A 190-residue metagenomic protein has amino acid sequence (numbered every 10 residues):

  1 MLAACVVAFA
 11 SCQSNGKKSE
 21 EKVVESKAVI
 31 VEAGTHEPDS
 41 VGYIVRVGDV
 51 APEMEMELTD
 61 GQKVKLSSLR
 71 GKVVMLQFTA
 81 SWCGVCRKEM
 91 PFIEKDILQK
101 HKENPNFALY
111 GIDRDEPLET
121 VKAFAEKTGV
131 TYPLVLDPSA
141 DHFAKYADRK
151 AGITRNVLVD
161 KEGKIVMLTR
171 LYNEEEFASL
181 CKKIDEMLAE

Functional and structural regions predicted by a protein language model:
M1-A51, E190: N-terminal targeting signals for export/organelle localization
A51-P52, V74, I153-R155: Short loop/turn microsegments at loop-to-beta-strand junctions
M54-V74, Y146: A short beta-strand-turn-helix
R70, F78-K95: Conserved redox-active cysteine motifs that mediate thiol-disulfide chemistry, especially di-cysteine Cys-X(1-2)-Cys
M75-L76, L109: Hydrophobic beta-strand anchors of alpha/beta hydrolase catalytic cores
R87-T128, A140-K145: Structural microenvironment flanking redox-active thiols in thiol-disulfide oxidoreductases
E126-T131, D137-D185: Thiol/disulfide oxidoreductase modules built on the thioredoxin-like
